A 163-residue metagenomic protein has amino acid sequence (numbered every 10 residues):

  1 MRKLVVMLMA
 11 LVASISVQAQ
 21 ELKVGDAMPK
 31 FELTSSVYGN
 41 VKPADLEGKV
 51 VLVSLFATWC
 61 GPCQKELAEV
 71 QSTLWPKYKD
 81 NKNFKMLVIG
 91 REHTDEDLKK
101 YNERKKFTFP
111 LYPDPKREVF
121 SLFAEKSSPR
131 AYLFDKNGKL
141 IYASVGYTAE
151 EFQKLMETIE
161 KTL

Functional and structural regions predicted by a protein language model:
V5-L8, I15-K30: N-proximal helix/coil linker or "cap" segments that precede and/or mark the start of modular domains
L22, S35-S36, F134-D135: Short, acidic, Ser/Thr-enriched surface-loop or helix-capping motifs
K30-V51: A short beta-strand-turn-helix
K49-V50, K65-V88, E103: Conserved helix-turn-beta segment immediately C-terminal to the redox Cys motif in thioredoxin-like folds
K49-V51, F56-W59, S127: Short pre-active-site segment immediately N-terminal to redox-active cysteine/selenocysteine motifs in thiol-based
L55-E69: Conserved redox-active cysteine motifs that mediate thiol-disulfide chemistry, especially di-cysteine Cys-X(1-2)-Cys
L87, N102-F134: Short, internal strand/loop/helix patches that form the active-site neighborhood or redox-interaction surface
L133-L163: Thiol-/selenol-based redox modules, centered on thioredoxin-like and closely related oxidoreductase domains
